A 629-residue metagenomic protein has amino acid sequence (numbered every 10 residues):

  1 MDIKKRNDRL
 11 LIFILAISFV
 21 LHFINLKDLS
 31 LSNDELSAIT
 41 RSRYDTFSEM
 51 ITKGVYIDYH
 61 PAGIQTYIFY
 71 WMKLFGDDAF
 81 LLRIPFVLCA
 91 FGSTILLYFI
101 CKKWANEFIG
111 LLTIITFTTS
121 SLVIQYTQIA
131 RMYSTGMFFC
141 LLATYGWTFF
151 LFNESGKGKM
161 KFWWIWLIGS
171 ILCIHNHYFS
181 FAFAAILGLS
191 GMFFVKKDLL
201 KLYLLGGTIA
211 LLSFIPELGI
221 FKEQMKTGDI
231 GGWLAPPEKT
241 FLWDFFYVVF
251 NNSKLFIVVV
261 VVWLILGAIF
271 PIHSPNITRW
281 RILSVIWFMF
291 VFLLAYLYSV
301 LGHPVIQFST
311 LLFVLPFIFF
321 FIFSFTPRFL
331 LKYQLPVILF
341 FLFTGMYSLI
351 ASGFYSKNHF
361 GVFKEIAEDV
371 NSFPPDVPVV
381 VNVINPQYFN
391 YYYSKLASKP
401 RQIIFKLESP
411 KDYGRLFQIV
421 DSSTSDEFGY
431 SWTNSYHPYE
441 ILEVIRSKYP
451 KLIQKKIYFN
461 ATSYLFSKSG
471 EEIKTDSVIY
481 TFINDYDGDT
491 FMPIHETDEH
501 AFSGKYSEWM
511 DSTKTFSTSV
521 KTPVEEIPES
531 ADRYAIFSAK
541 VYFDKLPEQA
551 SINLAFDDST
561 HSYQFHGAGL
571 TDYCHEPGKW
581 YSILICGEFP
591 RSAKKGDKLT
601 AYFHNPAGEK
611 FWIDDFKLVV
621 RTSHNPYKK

Functional and structural regions predicted by a protein language model:
M1-D2, G156, D198, S530: Short, low-complexity interaction segments enriched in Ser/Thr/Pro/Gly
M1-F13: N-terminal membrane topogenic signal
D8, D34, W71, D485 (+1 more regions): Acidic side chains
L11-E154, G158-F466: Membrane-proximal helix-loop-helix interfaces that form the catalytic/acceptor-binding platform of multi-pass membrane
L29, S467-K629: Extracellular and organelle-lumenal recognition/adhesion modules and their flexible linkers in secreted
